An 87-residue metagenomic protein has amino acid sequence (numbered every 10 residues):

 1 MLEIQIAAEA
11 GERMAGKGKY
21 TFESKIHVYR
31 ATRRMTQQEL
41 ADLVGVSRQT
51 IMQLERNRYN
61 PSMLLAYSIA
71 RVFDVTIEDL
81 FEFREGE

Functional and structural regions predicted by a protein language model:
Q5-T32: A short, Lys/Arg-rich alpha-helix, primarily the initiator
S24, R34-M35, P61-L64: Residue-level signal for the short linker/turn that defines the boundary of a DNA-recognition helix
A31, D42, R71: Alpha-helical residues within the helix-turn-helix
R34-Q53: Short alpha-helical DNA-recognition segment
Q49, Y59, E78: Key DNA-contact positions within bacterial/archaeal DNA-binding proteins
R56, V75, E85: Short, conserved catalytic or interaction motifs in soluble domains
L64-D79: DNA major-groove recognition helix of helix-turn-helix/homeodomain DNA-binding modules
